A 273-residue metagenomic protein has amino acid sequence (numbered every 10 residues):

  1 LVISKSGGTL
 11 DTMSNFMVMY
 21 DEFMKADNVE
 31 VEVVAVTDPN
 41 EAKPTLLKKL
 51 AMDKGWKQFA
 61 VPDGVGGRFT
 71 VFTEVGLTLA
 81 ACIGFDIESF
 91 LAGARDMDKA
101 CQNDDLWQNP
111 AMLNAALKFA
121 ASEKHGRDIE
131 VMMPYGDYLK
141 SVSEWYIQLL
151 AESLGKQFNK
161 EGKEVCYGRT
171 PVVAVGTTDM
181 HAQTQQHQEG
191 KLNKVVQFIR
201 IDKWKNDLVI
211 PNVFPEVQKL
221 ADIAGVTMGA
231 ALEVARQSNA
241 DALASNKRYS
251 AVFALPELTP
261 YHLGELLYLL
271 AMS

Functional and structural regions predicted by a protein language model:
V2-D104: Glycine-rich phosphate-binding loops that contact phosphosugars or nucleotide phosphates
V2-S6, V34-A35, D128-G136, F253-A254: Short glycine-rich or small-residue beta-strand-to-loop segments that form or flank ligand, phosphate, metal/Fe-S
G8-D11, E41-L46, R68, Y138-V142 (+3 more regions): Flexible loop/turn segments at secondary-structure boundaries
M19-E22, L77, A81, G93 (+7 more regions): Generic, well-ordered alpha-helical scaffold segments in large soluble proteins
A26-N28, K156, N246: Non-transmembrane, aqueous-exposed alpha-helical and coiled segments at domain scale
V33-A35, Q58-A60, P171, F198 (+1 more regions): Conserved beta-strand scaffold positions in the cores of enzyme catalytic domains, especially in NTP/NDP-utilizing
F85-L91, K99-R236: Acidic catalytic cores of enzymes that act on phosphate-bearing nucleotides/polynucleotides
A251-S273: C-terminal helical/tail subdomains of lipid-metabolizing enzymes
